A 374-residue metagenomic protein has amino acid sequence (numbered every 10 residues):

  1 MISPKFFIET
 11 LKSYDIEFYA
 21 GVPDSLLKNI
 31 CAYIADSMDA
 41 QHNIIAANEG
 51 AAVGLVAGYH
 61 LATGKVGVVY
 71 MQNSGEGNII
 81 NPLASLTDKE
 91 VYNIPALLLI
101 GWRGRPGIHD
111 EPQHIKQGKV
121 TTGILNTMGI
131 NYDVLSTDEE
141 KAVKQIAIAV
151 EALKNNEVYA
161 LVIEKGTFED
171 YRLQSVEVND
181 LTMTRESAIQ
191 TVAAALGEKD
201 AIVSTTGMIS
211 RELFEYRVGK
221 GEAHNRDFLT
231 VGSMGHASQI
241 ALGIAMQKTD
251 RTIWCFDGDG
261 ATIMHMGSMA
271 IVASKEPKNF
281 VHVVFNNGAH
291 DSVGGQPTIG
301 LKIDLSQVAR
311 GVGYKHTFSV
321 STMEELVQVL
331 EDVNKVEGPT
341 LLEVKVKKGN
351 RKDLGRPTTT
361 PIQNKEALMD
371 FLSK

Functional and structural regions predicted by a protein language model:
M1-L242, M246-R251, I299, I303 (+2 more regions): Thiamine diphosphate
M71-S74, R251-T262, G267-M269: DG-centered beta-turn motif at the end of beta-strands
A84, N93-A96, M266-N286: A short alpha/beta connector and helix-capping loop motif
I163, F256-D259, F285, L342-V344: Active-site flanking residues adjacent to catalytic metal/cofactor-binding acidic residues
Q247-D257, E276-N279: Phosphate-handling active-site elements
V281-G313, S319: A contiguous pocket-lining binding segment that forms or flanks enzyme active sites
T322-K335: A short, acidic, amphipathic alpha-helical segment used as a generic capping/interface helix at domain edges
V344-K348, G355: Low-complexity intrinsically disordered segments
